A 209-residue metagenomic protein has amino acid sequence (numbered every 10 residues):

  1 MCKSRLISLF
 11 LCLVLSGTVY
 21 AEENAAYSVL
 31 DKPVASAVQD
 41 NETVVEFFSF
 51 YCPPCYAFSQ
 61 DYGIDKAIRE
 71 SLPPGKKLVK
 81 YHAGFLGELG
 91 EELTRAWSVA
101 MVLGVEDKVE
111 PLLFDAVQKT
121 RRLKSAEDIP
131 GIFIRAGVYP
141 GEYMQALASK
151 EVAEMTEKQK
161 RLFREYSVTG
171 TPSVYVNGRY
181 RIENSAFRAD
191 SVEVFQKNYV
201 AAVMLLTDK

Functional and structural regions predicted by a protein language model:
M1-I7: Bacterial N-terminal signal peptides that target proteins for export
S8-G17: Bacterial N-terminal signal peptides
A21-S28, V174: Cleaved targeting-peptide boundary
A25-V44: A short beta-strand-turn-helix
V38, L72-P73, L89, E165-T169: Extracellular/periplasmic catalytic domains that process cell-envelope and extracellular macromolecules
E46-F48: Structural cue for short, hydrophobic secondary-structure segments
F50-E127, N198, A202: Structural alpha/beta surface segment adjacent to cysteine/selenocysteine redox centers across thiol/disulfide enzymes
R135-K209: C-terminal cap of thioredoxin/glutaredoxin-like
